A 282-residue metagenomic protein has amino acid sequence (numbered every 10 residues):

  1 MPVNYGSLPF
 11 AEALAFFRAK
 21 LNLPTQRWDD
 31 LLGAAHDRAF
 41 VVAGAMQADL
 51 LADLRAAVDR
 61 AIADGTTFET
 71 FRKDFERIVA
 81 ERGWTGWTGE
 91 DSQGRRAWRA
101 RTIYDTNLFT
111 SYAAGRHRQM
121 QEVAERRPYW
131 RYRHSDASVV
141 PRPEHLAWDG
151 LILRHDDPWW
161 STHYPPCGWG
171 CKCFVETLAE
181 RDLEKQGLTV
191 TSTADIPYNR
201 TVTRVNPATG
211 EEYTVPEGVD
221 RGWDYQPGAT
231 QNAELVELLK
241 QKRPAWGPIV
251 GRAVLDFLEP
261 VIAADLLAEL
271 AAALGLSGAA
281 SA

Functional and structural regions predicted by a protein language model:
M1-G168, T177-A282: Domain-core detector
